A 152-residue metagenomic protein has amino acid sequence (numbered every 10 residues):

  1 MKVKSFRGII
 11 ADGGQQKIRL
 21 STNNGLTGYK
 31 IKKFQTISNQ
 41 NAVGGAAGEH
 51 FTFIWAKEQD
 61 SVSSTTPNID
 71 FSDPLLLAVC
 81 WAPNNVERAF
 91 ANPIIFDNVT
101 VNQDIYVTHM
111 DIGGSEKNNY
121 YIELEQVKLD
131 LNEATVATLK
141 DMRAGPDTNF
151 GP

Functional and structural regions predicted by a protein language model:
M1-K30, Q35-P152: Beta-strand-centric surfaces of beta-sandwich/beta-rich domains
